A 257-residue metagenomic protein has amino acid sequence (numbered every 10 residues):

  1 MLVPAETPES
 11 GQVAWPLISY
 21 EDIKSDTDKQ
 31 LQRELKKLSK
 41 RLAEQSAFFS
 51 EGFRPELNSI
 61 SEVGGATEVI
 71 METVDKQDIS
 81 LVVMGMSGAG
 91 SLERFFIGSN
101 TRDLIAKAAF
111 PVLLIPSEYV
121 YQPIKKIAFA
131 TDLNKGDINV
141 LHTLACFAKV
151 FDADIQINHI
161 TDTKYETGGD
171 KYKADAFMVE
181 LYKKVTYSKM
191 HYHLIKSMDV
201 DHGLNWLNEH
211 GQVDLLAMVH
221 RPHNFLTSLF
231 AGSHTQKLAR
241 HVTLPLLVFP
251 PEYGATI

Functional and structural regions predicted by a protein language model:
M1-S25, K126-H193, V213-L215, H241 (+2 more regions): Small/aliphatic-rich secondary-structure junction motif
E6-E9, K40-V82, K183-G232, Q236 (+3 more regions): Structural beta-alpha unit
E6-P8, G88-G90, Y121, T161-Y165 (+1 more regions): A short, flexible beta-alpha/helix-coil linker loop
D28-S39, A174, M178: N-terminal membrane-insertion helices
S50, R54, S80-S87, T101-H142 (+1 more regions): Intrinsically disordered or low-complexity boundary/linker segments at protein termini and domain junctions
E62, G88, D132-L133, P222: Structured loop/turn residues at secondary-structure junctions
I97-N100, Y172-A176, F230-T235: Charged helix-capping and loop-helix junction motifs
R102, A145, V179, N205 (+1 more regions): Active-site phosphate/pyrophosphate- and oxyanion-stabilizing loops and adjacent acidic/basic residues in soluble
